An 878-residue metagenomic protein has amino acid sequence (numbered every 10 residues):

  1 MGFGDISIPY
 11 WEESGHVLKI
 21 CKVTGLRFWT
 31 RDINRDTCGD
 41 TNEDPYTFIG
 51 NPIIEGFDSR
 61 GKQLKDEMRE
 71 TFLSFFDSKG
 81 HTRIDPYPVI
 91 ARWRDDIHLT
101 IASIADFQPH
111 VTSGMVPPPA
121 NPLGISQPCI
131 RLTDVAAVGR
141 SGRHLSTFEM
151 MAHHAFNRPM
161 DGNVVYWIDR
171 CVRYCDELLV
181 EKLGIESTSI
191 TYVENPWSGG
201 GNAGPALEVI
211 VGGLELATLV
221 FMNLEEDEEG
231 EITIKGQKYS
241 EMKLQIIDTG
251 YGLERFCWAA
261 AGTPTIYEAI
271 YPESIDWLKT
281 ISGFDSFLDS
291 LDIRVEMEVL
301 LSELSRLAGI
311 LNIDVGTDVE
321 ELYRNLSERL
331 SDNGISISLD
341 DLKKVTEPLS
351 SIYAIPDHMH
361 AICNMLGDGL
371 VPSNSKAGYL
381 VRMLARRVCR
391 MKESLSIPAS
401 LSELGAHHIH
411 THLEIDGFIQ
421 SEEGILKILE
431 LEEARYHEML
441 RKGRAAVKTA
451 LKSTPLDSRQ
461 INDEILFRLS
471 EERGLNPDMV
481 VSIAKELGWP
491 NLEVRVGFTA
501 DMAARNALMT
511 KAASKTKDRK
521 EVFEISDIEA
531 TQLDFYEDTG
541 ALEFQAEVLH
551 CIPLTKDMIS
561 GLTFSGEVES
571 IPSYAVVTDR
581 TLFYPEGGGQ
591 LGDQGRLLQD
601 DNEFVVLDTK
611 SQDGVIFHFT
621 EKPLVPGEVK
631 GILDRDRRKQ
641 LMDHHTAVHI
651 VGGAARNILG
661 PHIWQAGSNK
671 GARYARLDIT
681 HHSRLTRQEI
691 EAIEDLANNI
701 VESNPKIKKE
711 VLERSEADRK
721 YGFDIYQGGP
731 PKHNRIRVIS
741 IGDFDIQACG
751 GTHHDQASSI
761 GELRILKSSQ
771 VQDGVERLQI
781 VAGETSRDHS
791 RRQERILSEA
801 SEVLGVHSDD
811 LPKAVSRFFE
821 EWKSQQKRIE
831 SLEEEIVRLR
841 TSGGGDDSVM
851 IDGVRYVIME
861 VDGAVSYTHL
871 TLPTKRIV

Functional and structural regions predicted by a protein language model:
M1-D5, E13-L18, G25, N42 (+2 more regions): A glycine- and charged-residue-rich anion-binding loop/surface
W29-T37: Short linker/helix segments within small regulatory modules
